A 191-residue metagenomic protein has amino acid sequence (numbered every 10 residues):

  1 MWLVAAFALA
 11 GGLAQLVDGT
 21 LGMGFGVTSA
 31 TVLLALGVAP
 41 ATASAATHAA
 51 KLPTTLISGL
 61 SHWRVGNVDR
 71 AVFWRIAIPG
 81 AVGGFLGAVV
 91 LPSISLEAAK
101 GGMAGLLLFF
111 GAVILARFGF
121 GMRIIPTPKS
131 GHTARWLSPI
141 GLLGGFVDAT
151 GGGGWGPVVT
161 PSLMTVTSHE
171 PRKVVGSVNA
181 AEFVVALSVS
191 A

Functional and structural regions predicted by a protein language model:
M1-G37, I124-V175, N179-E182: Selected transmembrane alpha-helices and immediately adjacent juxtamembrane segments of polytopic inner-membrane
M1-V4, L34-P53, A98-L107, F146-G152: Structural signature of hydrophobic alpha-helical transmembrane segments
L9, L13, A49-L56, W74 (+6 more regions): Hydrophobic residues within alpha-helical transmembrane segments of multi-pass solute transporters/permease subunits
Q15, T28, G84-L91, L108-F109 (+3 more regions): Hydrophobic alpha-helical segments of integral membrane proteins
A45-A98, G102, A186-A191: Selective hydrophobic functional segments
I57-N67, A88, G105-K129: Transmembrane helix exit motif
P92-S95, R117-F118, G152, T167-S168: Short helix-capping/hinge motifs at transmembrane helix termini and TM-loop junctions
